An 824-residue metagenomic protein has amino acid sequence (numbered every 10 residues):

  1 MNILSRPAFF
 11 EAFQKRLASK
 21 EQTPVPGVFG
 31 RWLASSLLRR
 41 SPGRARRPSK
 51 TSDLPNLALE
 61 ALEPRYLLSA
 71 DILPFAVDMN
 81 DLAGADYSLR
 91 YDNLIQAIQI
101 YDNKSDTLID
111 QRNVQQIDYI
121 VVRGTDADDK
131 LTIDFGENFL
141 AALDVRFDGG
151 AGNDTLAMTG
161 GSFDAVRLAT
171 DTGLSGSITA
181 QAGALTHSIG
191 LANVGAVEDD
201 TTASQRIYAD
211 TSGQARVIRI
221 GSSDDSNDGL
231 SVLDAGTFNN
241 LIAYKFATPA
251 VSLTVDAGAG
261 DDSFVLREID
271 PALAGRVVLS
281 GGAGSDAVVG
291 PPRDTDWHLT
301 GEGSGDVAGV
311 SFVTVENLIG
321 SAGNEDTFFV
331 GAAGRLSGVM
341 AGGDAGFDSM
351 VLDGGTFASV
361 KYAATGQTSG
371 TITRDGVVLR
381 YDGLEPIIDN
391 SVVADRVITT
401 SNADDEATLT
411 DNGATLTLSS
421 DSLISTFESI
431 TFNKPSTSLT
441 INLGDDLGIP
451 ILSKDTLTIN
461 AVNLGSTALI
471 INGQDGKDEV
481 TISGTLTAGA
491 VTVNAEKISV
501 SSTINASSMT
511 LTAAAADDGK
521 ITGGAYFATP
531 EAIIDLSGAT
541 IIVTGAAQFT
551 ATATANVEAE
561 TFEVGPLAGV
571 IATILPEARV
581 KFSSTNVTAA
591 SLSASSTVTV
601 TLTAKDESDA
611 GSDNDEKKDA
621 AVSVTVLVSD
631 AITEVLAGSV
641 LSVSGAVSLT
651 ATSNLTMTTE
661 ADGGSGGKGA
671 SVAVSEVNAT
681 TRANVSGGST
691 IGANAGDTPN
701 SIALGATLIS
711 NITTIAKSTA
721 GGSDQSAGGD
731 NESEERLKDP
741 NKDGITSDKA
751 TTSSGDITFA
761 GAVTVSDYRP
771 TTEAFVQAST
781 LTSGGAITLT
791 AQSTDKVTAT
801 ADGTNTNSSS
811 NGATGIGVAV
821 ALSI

Functional and structural regions predicted by a protein language model:
M1-I72, G136-A141, T170-G176, R267 (+1 more regions): Subset of Sec-pathway N-terminal targeting signals
S52-L59, P64-L67, I117, N193-A196 (+2 more regions): Hydrophobic/aromatic-rich, well-ordered segments within soluble, folded domains that form packed cores
I72-D92, L108, Y119, N153-T295 (+2 more regions): Low-complexity, glycine- and small/polar-enriched segments
A97-I109: A short, structured beta-strand/loop element
N113-Q116, F139, F246-A247: Extracellular/lumenal carbohydrate-interaction signature centered on repeated Trp-anchored short motifs
A127-F147, S263-V265, P271-V278: Amphipathic alpha-helical interaction surfaces in cytosolic regulatory modules
